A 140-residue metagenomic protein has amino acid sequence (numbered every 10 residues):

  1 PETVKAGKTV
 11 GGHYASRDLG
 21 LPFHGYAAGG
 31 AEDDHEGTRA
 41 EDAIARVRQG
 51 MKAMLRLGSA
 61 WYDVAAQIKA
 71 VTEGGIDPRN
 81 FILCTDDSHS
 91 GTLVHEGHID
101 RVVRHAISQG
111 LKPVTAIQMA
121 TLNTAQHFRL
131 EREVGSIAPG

Functional and structural regions predicted by a protein language model:
P1-K52: Hydrophobic, small-residue-rich alpha-helical packing segments that form membrane-like cores
K5-T9, A70-G140: His/Asp/Glu-enriched, well-ordered alpha-helical/loop segment that forms or immediately abuts the divalent-metal
A15-R17, T38, R56-A60, D86-S90: Active-site beta-loop-alpha junctions enriched in small/polar residues
L19-Y26, V64-E73: Distinct, well-ordered alpha-helical segments
E41-I44, A65, V114, A138: Residues in well-ordered alpha-helical elements
A43-V47, V64-Q67, T92-L93: Short, charged, surface-exposed secondary-structure boundary motifs
M51-A53, A60-V64: Substrate-binding/catalytic cleft of secreted carbohydrate-active enzymes, primarily glycoside hydrolases
M54-L55, V71: Mg2+-dependent phosphoryl-transfer enzymes with acidic/Ser/Thr/Gly-rich catalytic loops
